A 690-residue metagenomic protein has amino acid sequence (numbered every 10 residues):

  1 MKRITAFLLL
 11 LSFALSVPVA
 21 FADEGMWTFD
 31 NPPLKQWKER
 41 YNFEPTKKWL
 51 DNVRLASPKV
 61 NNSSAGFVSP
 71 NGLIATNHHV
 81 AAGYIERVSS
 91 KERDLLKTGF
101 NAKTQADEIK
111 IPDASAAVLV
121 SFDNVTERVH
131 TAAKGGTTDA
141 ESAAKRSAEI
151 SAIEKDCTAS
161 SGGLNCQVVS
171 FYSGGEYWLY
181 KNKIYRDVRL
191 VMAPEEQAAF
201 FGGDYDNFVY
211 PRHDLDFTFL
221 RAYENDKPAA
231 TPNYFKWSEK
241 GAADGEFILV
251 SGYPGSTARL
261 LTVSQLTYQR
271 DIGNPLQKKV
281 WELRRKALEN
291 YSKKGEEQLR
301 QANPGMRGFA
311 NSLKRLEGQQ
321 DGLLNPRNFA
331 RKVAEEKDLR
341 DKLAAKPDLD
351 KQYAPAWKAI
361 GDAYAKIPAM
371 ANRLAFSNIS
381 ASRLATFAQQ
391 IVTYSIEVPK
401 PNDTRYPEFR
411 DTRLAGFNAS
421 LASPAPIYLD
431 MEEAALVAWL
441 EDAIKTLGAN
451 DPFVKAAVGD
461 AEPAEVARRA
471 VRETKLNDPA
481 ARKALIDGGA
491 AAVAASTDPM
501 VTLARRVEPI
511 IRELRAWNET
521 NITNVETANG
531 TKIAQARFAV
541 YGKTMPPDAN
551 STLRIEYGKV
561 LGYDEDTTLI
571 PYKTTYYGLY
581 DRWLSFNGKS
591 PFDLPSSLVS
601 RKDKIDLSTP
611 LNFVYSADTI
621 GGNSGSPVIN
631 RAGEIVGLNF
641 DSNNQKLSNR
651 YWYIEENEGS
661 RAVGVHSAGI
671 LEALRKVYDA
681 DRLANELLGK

Functional and structural regions predicted by a protein language model:
K2-F7, L11-K690: Terminal presequence/propeptide segments associated with secretion/organelle targeting and zymogen/polyprotein
